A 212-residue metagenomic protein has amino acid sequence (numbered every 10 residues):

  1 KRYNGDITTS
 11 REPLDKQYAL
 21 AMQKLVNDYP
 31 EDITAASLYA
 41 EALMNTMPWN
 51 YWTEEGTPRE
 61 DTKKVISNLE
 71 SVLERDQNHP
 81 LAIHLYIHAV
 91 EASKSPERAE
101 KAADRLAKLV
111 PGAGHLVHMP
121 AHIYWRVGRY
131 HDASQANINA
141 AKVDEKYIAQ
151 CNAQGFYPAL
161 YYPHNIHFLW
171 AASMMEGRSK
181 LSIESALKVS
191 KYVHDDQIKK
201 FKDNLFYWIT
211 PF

Functional and structural regions predicted by a protein language model:
K1-E31, L38-N78, I83-S93, E97 (+7 more regions): Short coil/linker segments at helix-helix boundaries
W125, Y130-E145, S173-Y192: TPR/TPR-like (Sel1-like) alpha-helical repeat modules
